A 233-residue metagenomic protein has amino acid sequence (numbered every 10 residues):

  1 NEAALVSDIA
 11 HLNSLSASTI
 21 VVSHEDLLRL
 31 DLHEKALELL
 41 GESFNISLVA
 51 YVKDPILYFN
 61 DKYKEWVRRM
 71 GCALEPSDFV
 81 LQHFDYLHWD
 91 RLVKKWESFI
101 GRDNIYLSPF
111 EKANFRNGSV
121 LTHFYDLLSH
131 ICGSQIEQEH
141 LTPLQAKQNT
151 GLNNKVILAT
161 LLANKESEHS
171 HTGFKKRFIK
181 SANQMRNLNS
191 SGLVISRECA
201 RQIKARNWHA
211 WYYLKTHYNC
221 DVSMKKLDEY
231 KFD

Functional and structural regions predicted by a protein language model:
N1-D233: Anion-recognition interface
